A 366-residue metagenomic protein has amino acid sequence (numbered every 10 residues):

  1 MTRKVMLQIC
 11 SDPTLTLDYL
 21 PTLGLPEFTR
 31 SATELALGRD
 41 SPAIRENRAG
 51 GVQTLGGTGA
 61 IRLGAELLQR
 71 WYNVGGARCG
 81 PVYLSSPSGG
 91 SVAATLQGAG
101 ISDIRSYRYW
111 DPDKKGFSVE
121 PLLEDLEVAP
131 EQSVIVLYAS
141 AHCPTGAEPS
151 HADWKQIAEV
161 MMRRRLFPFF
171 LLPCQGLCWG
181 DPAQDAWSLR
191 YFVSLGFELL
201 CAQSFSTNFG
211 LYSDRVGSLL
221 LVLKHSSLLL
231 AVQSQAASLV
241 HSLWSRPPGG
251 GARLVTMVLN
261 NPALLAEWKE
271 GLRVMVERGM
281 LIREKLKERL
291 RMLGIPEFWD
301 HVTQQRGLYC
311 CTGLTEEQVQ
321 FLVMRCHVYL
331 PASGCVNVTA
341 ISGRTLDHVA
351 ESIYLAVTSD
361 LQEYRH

Functional and structural regions predicted by a protein language model:
R3-F167, G176-R190, S194, L314-T315 (+1 more regions): Conserved core of the PLP fold type I
I9-S11, D103, F169, L230-A237 (+2 more regions): Short acidic (Asp/Glu) and glycine-rich catalytic loops that position anionic groups and cofactors
A60, S213, G251-L254: Catalytic-loop motifs flanking and including active-site residues across diverse enzymes
A147, P182, T207, H241-P248 (+2 more regions): Hydrophobic alpha-helical scaffolding
L172: Walker B catalytic acidic pair
D185-A231, Q235: Active-site PLP attachment segment
Q233-A252, V258-K287: Structural signature of PLP-dependent enzymes
E267-R325: Conserved PLP-binding catalytic core of the aspartate aminotransferase-like
